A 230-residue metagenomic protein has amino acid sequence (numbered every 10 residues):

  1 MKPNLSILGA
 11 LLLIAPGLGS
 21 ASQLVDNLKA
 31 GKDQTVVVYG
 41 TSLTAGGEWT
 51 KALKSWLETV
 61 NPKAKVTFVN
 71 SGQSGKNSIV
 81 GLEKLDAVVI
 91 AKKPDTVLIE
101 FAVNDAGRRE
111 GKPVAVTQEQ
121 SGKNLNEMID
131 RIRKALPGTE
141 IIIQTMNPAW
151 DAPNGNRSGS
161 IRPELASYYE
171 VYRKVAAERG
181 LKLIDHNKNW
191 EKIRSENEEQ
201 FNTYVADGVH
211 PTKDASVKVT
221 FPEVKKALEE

Functional and structural regions predicted by a protein language model:
M1-L8: Bacterial N-terminal signal peptides that target proteins for export
P3, L13, Q34, V66-V69 (+2 more regions): N-terminal hydrophobic or amphipathic segments with adjacent small-residue motifs that include Sec signal peptides
L5, G19-A21, Q120: Intrinsically disordered, low-complexity segments enriched in Ser/Pro/Gly/Ala and basic residues
L8, Q23, G40, F68 (+3 more regions): A general structural-boundary detector
L11-G19: Hydrophobic h-region of N-terminal signal peptides that target proteins for export in Gram-negative bacteria
L18-S74, I79, K84-K93, P222: Serine-esterase "nucleophile elbow" of acetyl-processing enzymes
K51, S55-N61, V80-E230: Alpha-helical cap/lid subdomain in secreted, periplasmic, or secretory-pathway luminal O-acyl-processing enzymes
